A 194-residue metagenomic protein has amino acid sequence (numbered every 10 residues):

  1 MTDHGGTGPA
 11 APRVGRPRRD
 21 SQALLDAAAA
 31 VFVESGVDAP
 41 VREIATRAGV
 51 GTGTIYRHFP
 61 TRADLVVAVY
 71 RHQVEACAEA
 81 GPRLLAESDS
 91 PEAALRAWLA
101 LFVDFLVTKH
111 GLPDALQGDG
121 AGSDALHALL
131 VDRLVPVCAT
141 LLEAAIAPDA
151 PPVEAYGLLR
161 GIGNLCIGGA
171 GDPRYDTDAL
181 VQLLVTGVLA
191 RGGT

Functional and structural regions predicted by a protein language model:
M1-R47, D64-V67: Basic, helix-initiating cap at the start of DNA-binding domains
P40-V41, G111-Q117, D149-A150, G193-T194: Short, hydrophobic secondary-structure boundary micro-motifs
G49-F59: Short hydrophobic/aromatic patch on the recognition helix
T61-V66, C77: Short amphipathic alpha-helical segment with a characteristic S/N-K-E followed by hydrophobic residues
A63-L65, G111, A121: A secondary-structure capping/hinge motif
A68, E79-T108, S123, V131-D132: Hydrophobic alpha-helical connector segments
E75-A78, F105-T108, A115, A121-G157 (+2 more regions): Amphipathic alpha-helical packing segments from all-alpha helical-bundle domains
